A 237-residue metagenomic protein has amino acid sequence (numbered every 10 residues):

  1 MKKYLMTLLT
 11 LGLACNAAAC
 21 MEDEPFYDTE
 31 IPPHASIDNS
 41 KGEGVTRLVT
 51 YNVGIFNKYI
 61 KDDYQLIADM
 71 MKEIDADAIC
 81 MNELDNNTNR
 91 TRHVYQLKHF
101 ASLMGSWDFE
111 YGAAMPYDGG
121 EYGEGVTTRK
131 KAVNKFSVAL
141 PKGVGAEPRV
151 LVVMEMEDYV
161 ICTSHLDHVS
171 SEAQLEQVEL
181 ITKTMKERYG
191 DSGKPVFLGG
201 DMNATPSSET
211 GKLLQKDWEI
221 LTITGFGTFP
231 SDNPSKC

Functional and structural regions predicted by a protein language model:
M1-Y4: Positively charged n-region of N-terminal signal peptides that target proteins for export
T7-N16: Bacterial N-terminal signal peptides
M21-D23: Bacterial signal peptide processing site
F26-S40, Y59-I60, L84-Y159: Structured beta-strand-rich core segments of catalytic domains in phosphoester-bond hydrolases
V45-Q65, D85-N89, K142, D167-E172 (+1 more regions): Acidic/histidine-rich helix-loop elements that form or flank divalent-metal/phosphate-binding sites at the catalytic
T46-V53, I67-H93, I161-S164, I181-L213: Active-site beta-strand/loop signature of hydrolases that rely on acidic residues for catalysis
T88, R92-H93, W107-V126, G145-E147 (+2 more regions): Active site of divalent-metal-dependent phosphoester/diester hydrolases
E157-Q174: Metal-dependent phosphoester/phosphodiester hydrolase catalytic core
